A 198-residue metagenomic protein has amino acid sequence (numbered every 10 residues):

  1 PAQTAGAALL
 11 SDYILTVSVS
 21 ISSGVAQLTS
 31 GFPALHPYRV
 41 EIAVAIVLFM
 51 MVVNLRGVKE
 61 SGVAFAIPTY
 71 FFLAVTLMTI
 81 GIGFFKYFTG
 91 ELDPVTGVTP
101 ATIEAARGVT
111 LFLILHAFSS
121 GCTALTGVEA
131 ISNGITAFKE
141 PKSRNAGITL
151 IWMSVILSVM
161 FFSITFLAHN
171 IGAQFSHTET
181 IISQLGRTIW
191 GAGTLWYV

Functional and structural regions predicted by a protein language model:
P1-L10, I42-I46, E104-S119, V159-F162 (+1 more regions): Select transmembrane alpha-helical segments in multipass membrane proteins
P1-V44, V198: Hydrophobic transmembrane alpha-helices that form the core helical bundles of multi-pass secondary transporters
S30, V47-P68, N133-A137: Membrane-water interface regions at transmembrane-helix termini and the short interhelical loops of multi-pass membrane
L55-F85, T149-L150: Membrane-interface loop-to-helix entry segments
F65-F71, S132-S158: Junctions where cytoplasmic loops transition into the N-terminal start of transmembrane alpha-helices in multi-pass
Y70, L77-T126: Helix-loop-helix junctions that connect adjacent transmembrane segments in multi-pass membrane transporters
F84-E91, I148-S183: Extracellular/periplasmic helix-exit of transmembrane alpha-helices
I114-K142, H169: Helix-loop junctions at the membrane interface of multi-pass solute transporters
